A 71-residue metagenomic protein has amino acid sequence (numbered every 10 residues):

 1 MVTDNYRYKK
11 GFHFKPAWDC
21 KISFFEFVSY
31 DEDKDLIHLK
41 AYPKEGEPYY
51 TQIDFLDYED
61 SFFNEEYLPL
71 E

Functional and structural regions predicted by a protein language model:
M1-Y8: Mixed-charge, Lys/Arg-rich low-complexity intrinsically disordered regions
A17, S23-I53: Basic/aromatic-rich interaction segments and small domains that mediate binding to polyanionic partners
G46-E71: Intrinsically disordered, low-complexity, charged/polar segments
